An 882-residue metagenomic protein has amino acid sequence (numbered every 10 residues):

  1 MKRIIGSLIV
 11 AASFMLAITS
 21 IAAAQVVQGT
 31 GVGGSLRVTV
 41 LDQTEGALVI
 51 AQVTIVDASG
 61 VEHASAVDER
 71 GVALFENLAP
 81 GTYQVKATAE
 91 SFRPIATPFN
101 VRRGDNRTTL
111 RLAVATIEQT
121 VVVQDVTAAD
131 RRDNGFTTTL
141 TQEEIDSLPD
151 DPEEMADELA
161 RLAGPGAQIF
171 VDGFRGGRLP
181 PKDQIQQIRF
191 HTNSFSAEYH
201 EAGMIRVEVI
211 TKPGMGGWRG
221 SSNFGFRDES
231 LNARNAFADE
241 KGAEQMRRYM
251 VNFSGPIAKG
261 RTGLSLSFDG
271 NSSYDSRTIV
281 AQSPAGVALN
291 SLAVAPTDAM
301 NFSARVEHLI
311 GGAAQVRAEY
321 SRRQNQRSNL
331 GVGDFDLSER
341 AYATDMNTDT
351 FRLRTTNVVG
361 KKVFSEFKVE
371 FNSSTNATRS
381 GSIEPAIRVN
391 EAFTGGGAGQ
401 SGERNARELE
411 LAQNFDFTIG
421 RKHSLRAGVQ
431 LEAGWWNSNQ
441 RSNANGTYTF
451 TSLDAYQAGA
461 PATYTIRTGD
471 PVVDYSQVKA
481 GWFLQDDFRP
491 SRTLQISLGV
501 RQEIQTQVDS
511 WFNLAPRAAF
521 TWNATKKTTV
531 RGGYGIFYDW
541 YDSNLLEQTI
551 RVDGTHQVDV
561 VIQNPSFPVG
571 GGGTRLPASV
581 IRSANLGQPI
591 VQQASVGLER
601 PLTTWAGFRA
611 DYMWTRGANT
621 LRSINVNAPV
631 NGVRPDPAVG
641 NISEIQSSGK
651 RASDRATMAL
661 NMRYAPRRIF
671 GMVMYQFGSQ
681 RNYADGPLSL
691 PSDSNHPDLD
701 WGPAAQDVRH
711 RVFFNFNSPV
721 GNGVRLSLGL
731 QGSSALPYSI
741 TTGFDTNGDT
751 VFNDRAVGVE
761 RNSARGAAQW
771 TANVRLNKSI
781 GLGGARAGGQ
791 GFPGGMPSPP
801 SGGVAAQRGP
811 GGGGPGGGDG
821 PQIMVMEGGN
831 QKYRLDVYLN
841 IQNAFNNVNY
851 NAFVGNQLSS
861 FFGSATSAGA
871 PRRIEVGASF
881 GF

Functional and structural regions predicted by a protein language model:
K2-S7, S20-F136, R178-P181: Periplasm-facing N-terminal accessory domains of Gram-negative outer-membrane beta-barrel systems
R93-T109, I117-M215, D228-F237, M246-G255 (+5 more regions): Periplasmic N-terminal accessory/gating domains of Gram-negative outer-membrane beta-barrel systems
D125, S222-D228, L266-S272, A318-R322 (+10 more regions): Transmembrane beta-barrel strands of outer-membrane/channel proteins
G242-Q326, A343-V369, P516: Transmembrane beta-barrel wall of Gram-negative outer-membrane proteins
D298, G312-G481, V633-R634, G640-Q646: Replace "related TpsB outer-membrane translocases also match" with "some related outer-membrane beta-barrels such as
S510, F520-E644, A767: Solvent-exposed loop/turn elements at secondary-structure boundaries
W605, G721-N753, A764-N773, N777-F882: C-terminal beta-signal and adjacent terminal beta-strands/loops of Gram-negative outer-membrane beta-barrel proteins
R609-I740: Gram-negative outer-membrane beta-barrel transporters
